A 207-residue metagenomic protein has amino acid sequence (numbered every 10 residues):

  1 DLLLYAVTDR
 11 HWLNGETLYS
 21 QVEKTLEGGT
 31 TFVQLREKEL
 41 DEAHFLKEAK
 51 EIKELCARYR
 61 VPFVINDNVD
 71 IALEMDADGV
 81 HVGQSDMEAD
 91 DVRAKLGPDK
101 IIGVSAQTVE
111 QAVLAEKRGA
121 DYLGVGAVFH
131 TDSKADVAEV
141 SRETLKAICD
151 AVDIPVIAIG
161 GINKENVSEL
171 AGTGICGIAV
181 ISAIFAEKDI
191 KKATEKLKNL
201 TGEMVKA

Functional and structural regions predicted by a protein language model:
D1-M87, A94-Y122, V137-V140, A147 (+4 more regions): Conserved N-terminal beta1-alpha1 strand-loop-helix module at the mouth
T173-G177: Internal alpha/beta core interface subdomains
